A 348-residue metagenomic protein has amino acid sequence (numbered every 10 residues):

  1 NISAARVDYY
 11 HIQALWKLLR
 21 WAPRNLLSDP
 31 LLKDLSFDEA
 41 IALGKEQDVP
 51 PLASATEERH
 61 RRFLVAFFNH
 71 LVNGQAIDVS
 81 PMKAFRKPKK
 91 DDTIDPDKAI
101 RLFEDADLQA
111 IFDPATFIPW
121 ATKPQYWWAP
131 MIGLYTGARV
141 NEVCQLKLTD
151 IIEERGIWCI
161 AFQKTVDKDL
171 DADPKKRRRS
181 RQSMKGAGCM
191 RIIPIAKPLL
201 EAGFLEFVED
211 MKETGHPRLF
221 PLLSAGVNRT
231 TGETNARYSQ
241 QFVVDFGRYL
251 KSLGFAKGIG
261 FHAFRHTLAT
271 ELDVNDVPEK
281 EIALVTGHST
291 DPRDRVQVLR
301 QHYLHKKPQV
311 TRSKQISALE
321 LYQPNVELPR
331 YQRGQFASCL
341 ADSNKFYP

Functional and structural regions predicted by a protein language model:
N1-Q47: Basic/aromatic-enriched alpha-helical hairpins
V7-Y10, P124-W127, N235-G247, A256-N275: Short basic/aromatic active-site micro-motif
A42-R62, I77, M82-V140, C144 (+3 more regions): Basic, Lys/Arg- and aromatic-enriched nucleic-acid-binding interface segment
K87, Q145-G203, P292-R295: Conserved tyrosine-mediated DNA breakage-rejoining catalytic core shared by Y-recombinases
D105-L108, D167, P194-A256, K280 (+2 more regions): Active-site/catalytic core of tyrosine-dependent DNA strand-transfer enzymes
W128-M131, Y135, E142, Q241 (+2 more regions): C-terminal catalytic core of tyrosine-transesterase DNA break-rejoin enzymes
Q145-I151, H262, V274-N275, A283-H305: A short, basic/aromatic helix-end/turn motif that makes direct DNA contacts
R155, K168, K176-S183, K197-L199 (+3 more regions): C-terminal secondary-structure termini that scaffold catalytic or DNA-interacting sites
